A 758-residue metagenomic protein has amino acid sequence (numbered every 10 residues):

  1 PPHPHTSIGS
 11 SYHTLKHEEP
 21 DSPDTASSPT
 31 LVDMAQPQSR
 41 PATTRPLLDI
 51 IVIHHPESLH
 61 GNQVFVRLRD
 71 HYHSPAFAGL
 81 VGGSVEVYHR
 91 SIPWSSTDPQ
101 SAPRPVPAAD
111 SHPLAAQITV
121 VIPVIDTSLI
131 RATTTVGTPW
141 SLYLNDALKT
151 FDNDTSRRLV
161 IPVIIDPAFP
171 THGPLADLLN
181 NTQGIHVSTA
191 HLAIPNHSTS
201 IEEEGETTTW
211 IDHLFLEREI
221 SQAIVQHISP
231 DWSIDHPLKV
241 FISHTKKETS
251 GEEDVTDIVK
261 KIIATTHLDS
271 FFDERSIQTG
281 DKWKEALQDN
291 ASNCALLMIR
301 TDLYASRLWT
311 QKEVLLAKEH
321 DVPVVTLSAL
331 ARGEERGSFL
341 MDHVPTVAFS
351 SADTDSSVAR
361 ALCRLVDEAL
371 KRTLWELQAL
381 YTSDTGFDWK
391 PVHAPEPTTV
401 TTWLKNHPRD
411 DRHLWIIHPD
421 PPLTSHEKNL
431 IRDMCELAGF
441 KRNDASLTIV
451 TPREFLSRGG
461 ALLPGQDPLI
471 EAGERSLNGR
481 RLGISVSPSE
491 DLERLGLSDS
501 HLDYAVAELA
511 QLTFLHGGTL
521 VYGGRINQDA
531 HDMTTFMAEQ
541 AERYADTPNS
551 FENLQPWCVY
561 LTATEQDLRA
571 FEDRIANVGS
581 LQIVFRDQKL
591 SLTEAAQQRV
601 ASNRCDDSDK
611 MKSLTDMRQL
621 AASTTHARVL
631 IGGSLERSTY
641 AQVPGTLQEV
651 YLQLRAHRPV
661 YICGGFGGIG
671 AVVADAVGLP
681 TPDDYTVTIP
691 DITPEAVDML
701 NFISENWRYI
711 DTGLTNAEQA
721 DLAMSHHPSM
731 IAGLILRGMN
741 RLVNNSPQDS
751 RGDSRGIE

Functional and structural regions predicted by a protein language model:
L15, S28-T127, G137-R158, D166-F169 (+6 more regions): Conserved N-terminal substructure of TIR/SEFIR domains
V121, Y522-R525, T624-A674: Glycine-rich anion-binding loop/nest that anchors nucleotide
R131-T138, R307-T310, R494, L635-P644: Glycine/threonine-rich flexible loop motifs
T155-V160, I164-P167, H320-E334, F339 (+4 more regions): Gly/Pro- and small hydrophobic-enriched strand-loop and loop-to-helix capping segments that sit at the rims
A168-T182, W283, R332-V347, Q528-E539 (+2 more regions): Glycine-rich, charge-decorated loop segments at or immediately adjacent to ligand/cofactor-binding or catalytic sites
T265-H267, K284-A291, V347-T354, A361-A369 (+2 more regions): Extended, non-globular alpha-helical segments
F272, E493-G496, Q597-S608, R628-A641: Surface-exposed cleft-lining segments at the edges of enzyme active sites
E552-S608, A696-I703: Low-complexity, serine/threonine/proline-enriched polar segments
